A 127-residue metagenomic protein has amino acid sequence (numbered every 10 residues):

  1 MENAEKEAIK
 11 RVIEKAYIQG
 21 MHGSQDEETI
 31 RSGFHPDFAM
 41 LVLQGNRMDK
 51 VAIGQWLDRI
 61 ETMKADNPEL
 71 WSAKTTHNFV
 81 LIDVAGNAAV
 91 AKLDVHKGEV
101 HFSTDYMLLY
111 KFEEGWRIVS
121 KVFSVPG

Functional and structural regions predicted by a protein language model:
M1-P36: Short, low-complexity N-terminal intrinsically disordered segments enriched in polar/charged residues
K6, R11, A39-M40, Q44-R47 (+1 more regions): Surface-exposed, charged secondary-structure patches
S24, V100-S103: Short loop/turn segments at connectors of secondary-structure elements within structured domains
F34, V95-K97, V122-F123: Short beta-strand segments enriched in hydrophobic/aromatic residues within well-folded beta-rich domains
P36, N87, E114-G115: Beta-strand-connecting loop/turn residues
F102-G127: Short beta-strand edge/turn micro-motifs at domain boundaries
